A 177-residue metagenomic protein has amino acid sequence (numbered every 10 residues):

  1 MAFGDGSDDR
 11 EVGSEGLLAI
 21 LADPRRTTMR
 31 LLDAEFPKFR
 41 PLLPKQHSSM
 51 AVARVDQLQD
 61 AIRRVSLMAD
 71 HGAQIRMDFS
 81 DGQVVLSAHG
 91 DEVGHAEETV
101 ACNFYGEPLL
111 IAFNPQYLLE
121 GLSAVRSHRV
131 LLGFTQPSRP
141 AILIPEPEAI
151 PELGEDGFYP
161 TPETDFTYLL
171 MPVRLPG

Functional and structural regions predicted by a protein language model:
M1-G177: Extended macromolecule-engaging scaffold surfaces, prototypically the DNA polymerase sliding clamp/PCNA/9-1-1 ring
